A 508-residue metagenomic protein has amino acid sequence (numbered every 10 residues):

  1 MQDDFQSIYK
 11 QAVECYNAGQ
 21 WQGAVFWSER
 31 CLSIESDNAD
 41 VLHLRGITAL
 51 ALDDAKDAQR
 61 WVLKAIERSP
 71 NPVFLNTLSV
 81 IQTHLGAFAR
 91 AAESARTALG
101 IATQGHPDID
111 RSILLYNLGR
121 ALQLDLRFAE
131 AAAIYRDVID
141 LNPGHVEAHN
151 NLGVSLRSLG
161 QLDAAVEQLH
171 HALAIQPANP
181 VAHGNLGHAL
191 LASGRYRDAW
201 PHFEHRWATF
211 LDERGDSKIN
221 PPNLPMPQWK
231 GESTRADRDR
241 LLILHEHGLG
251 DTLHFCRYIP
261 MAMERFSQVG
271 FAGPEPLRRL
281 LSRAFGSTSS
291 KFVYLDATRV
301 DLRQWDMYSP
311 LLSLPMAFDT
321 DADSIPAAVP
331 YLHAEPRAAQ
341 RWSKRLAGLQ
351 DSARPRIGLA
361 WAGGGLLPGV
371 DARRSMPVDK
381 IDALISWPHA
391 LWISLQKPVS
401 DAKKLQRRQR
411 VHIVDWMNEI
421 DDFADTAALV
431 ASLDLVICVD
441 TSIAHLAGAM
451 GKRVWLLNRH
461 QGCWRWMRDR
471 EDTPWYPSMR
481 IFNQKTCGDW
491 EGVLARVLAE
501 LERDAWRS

Functional and structural regions predicted by a protein language model:
M1-L435, D440-S508: Alpha-helical solenoid repeat scaffolds of the TPR/TPR-like class and their adjacent stem/linker regions that mediate
